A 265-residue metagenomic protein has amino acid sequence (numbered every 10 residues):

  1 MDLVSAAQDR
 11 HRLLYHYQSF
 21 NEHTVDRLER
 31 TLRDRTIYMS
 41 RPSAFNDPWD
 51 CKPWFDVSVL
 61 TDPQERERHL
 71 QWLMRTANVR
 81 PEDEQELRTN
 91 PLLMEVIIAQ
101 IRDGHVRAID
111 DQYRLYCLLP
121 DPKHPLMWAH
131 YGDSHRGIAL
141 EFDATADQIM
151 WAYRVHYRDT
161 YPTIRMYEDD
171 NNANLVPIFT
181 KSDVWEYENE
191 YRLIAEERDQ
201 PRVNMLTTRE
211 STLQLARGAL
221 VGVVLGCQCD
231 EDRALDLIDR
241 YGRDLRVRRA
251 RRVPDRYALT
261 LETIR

Functional and structural regions predicted by a protein language model:
M1-R265: Partner-binding and oligomerization surfaces adjacent to conserved cores of proteins that assemble macromolecular
